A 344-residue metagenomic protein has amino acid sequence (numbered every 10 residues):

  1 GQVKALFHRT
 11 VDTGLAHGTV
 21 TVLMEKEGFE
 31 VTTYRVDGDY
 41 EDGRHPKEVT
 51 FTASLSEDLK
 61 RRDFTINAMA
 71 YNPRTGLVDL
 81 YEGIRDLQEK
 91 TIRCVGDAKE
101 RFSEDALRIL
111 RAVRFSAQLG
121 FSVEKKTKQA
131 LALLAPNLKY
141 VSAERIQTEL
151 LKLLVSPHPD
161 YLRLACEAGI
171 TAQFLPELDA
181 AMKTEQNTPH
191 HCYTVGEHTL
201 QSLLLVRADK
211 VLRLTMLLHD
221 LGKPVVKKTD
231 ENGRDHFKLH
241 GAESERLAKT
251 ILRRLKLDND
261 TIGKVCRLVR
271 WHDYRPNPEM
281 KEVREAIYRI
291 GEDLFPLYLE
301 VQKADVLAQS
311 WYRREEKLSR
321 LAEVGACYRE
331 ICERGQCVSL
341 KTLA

Functional and structural regions predicted by a protein language model:
G1-A344: Catalytic cores of the polymerase beta-like nucleotidyltransferase superfamily and closely associated nucleotide
